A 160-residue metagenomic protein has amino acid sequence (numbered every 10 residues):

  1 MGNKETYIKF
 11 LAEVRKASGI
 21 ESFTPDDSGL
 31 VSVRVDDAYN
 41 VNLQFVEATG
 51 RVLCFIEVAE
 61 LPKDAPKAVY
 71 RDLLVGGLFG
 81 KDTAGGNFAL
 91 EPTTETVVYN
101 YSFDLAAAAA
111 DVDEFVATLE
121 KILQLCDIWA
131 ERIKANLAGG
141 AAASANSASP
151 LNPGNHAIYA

Functional and structural regions predicted by a protein language model:
M1-N42: Charge-rich, low-complexity N-terminal segments
F23-S28, V46-A48, L90-T94: Short, ordered beta-strand-loop transition motifs
V31, G50-V52, E95-V97: Hydrophobic residues embedded in beta-strands of well-ordered beta-sheets
N42-P62: A short acidic-to-branched-hydrophobic micro-motif
E57-T96, N100: Short, internal acidic amphipathic alpha-helical interface segments that mediate docking to partner proteins
A89-K121: A short, solvent-exposed beta-edge/loop patch
A117, K121-A142: Mixed-charge, glycine-accented linear interaction segment located at domain edges/termini
K134-A160: Short, highly charged C-terminal tails/helix-capping segments
